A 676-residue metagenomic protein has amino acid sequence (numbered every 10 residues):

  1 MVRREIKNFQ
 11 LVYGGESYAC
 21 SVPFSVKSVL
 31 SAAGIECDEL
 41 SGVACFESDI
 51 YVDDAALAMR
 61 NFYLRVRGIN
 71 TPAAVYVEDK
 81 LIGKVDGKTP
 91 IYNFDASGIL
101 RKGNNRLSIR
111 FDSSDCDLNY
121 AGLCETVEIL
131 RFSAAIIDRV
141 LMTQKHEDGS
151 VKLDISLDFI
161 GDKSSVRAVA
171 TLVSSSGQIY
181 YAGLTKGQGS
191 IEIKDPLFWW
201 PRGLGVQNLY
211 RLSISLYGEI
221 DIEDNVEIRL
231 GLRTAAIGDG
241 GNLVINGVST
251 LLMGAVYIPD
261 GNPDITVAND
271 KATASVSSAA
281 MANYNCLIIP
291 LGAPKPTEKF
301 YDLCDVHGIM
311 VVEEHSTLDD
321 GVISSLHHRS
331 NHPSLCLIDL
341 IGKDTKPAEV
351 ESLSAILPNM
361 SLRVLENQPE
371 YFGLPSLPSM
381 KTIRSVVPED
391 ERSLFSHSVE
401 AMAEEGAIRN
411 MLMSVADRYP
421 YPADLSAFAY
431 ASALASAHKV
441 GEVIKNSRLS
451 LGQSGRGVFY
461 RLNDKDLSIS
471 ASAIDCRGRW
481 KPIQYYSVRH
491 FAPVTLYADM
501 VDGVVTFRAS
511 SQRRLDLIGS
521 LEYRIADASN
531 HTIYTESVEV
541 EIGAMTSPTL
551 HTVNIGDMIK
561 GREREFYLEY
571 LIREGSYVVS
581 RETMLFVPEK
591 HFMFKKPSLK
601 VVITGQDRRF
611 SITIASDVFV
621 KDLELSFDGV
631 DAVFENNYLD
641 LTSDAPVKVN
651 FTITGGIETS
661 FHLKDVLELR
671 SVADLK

Functional and structural regions predicted by a protein language model:
M1-E298, L303-H307, D320-H327, C336-L337 (+3 more regions): Secreted/periplasmic carbohydrate-active enzymes, especially glycoside hydrolases
L11-Y13, I69, Q368-L517: Substrate-binding clefts and catalytic carboxylate motifs of secreted carbohydrate-active enzymes
S108, L287-I288, M310-V312, S361-L365 (+1 more regions): Structural detector of well-ordered beta-strand residues that form the stable sheet scaffold of enzyme domains
D138-V140, I288, V322-E400: Active-site region of glycoside hydrolase catalytic domains
A236, K343-D344, L462-D466: Short, internal active-site loops enriched in acidic
G254-P259, L291, E313-H315, L340-G342 (+3 more regions): A cross-domain feature marking catalytic cores of carbohydrate-active enzymes and several ubiquitous metabolic/repair
P263, E313, L467: Short acidic/His/Gly/Ser-rich catalytic and metal-binding motifs that mark active-site loops of diverse hydrolases
G308-L318: Beta-strand-loop-alpha-helix segment that lines the small-molecule cofactor/substrate pocket of alpha/beta enzymes
